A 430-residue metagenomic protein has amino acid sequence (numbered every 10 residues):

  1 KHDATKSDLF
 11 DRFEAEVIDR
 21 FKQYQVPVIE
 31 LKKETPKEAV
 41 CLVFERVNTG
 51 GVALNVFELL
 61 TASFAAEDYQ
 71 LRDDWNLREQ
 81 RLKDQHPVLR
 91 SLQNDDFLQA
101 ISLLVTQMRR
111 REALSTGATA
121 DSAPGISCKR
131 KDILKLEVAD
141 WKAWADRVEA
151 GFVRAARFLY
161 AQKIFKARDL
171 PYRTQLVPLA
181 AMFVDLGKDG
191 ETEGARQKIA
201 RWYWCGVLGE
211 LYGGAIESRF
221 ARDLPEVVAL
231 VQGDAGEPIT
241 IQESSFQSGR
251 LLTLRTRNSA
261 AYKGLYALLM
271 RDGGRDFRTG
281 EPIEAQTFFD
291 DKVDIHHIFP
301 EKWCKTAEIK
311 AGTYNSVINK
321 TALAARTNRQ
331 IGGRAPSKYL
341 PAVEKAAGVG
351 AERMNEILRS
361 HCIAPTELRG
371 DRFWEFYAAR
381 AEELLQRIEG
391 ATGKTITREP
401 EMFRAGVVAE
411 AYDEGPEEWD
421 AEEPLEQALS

Functional and structural regions predicted by a protein language model:
K1-E112, T116, K166-A167, A342 (+5 more regions): Basic- and aromatic-enriched surface patches that contact anionic nucleotides/nucleic acids
I18-K33, E38-L42, E79-K83, D146-A167 (+3 more regions): Short amphipathic alpha-helical segments and their helix-coil junctions
L42-R46, L98-Q107, T174-D185, A200-C205 (+1 more regions): Short, hydrophobic/amphipathic alpha-helical patches that form generic packing surfaces within helical domains
M108-L186: Structured, charged N-terminal subsegments at the starts of enzyme catalytic cores and at intra-chain domain/subunit
V207-I295, W303: Intrinsically disordered, low-complexity N-proximal targeting/linker segments that flank membranes
V293, K305-I331: Short beta-strand-alpha-helix junction that forms the catalytic/metal-binding core of metal-dependent nuclease domains
T313, I331-R359: Polybasic, low-complexity binding patches
A351-S430: C-terminal, well-folded lobe of enzymatic/effector domains
